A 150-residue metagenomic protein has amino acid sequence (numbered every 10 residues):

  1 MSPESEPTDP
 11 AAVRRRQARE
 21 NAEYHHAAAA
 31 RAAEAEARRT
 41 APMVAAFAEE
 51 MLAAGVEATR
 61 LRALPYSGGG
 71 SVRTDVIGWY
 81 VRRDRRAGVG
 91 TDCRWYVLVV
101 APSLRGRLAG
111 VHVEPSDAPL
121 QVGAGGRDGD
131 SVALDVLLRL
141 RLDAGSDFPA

Functional and structural regions predicted by a protein language model:
M1-R73: N-terminal domain-onset segments
M1-S5, T91-C93, D135: Charged/polar interaction segments and conserved charged motifs
V13, T40, A45, G68-G70 (+5 more regions): Generic structural signal for short, flexible, solvent-exposed coil/loop and linker residues
E57-T59, R85, C93, S116-L120: Generic structural motif recognizing short loop/turn segments at the entrances and edges of beta-strands
R62-V99: Amphipathic, interaction-prone secondary-structure segments
A63, S67, V72, V97 (+4 more regions): Generic preference for flexible, low-structure residues
V89-P115: Intrinsically disordered, low-complexity regulatory segments enriched in Ser/Thr/Pro and charged residues
R107-A150: Helix-rich interaction surfaces within compact, conserved domain-sized segments that mediate assembly or partner
